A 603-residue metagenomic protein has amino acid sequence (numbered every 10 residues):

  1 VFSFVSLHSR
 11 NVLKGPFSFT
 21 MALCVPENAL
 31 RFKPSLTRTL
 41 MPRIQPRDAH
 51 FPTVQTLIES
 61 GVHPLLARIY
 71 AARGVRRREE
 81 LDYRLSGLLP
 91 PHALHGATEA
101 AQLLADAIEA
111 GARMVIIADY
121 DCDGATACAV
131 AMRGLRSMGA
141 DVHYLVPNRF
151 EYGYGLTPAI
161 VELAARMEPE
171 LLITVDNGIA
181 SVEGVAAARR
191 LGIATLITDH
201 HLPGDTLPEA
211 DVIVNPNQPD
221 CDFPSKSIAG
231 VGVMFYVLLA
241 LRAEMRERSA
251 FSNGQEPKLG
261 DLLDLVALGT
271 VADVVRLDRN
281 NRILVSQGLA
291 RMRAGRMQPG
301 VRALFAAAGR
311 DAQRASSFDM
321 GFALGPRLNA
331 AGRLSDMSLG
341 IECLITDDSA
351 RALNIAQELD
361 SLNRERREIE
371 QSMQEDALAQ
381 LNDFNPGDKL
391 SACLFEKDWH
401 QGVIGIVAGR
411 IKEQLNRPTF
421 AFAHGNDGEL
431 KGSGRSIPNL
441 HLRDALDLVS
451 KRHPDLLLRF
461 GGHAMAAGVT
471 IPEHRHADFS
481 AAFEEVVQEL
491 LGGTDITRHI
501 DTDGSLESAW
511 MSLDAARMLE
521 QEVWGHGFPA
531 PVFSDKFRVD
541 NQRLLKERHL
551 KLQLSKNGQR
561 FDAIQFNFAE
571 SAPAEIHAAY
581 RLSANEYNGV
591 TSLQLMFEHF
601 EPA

Functional and structural regions predicted by a protein language model:
F2-F4, F17-F19, F32: Aromatic (phenylalanine/tyrosine) cluster motif
P42, P46-L171, L191, E209 (+3 more regions): Hydrophobic helix-and-loop "lid/oligomerization" segment in the mid-to-C-terminal part of catalytic domains
D106-A110, R351-L394, D427, L440 (+1 more regions): Mid-to-C-terminal polyanion-binding domains and interfaces
E162-V231, F235-S252: Active-site cavity-forming subdomains of large catalytic enzyme subunits
E183-A187, A392, V407, M518: A short acidic, amphipathic alpha-helical/loop segment
